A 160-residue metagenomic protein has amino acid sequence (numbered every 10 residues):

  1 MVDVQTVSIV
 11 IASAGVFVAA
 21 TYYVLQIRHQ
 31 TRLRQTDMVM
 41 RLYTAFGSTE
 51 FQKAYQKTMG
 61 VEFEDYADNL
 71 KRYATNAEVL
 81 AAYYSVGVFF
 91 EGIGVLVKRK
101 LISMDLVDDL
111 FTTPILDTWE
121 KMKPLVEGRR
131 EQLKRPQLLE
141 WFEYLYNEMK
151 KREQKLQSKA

Functional and structural regions predicted by a protein language model:
M1-L33: Membrane-embedded hydrophobic alpha-helical segments
T6, L25, H29-A160: Amphipathic alpha-helical "stem/stalk" segments
